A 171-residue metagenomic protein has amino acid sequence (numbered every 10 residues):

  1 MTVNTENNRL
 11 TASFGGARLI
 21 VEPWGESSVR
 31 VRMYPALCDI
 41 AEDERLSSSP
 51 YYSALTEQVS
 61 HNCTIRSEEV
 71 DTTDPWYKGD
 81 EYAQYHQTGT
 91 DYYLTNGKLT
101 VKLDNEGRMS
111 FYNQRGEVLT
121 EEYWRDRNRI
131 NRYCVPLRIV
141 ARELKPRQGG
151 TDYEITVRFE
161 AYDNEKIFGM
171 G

Functional and structural regions predicted by a protein language model:
M1-G171: N-terminal accessory segment at the very beginning of proteins
